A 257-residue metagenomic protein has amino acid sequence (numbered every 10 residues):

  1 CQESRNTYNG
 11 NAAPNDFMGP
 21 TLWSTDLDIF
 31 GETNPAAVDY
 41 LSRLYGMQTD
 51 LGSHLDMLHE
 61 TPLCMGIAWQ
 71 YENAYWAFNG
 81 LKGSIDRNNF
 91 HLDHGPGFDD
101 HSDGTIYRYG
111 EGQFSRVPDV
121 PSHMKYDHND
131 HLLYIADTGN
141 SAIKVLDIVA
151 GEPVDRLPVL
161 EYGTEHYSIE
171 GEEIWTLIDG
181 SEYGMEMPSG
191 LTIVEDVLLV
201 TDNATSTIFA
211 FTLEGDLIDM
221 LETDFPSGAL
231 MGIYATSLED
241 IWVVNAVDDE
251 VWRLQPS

Functional and structural regions predicted by a protein language model:
C1, A74-F78, L132-A136, K144 (+3 more regions): Conserved beta-propeller blade signature
C1-T21, I85-D93: Short, conserved, GDST-rich strand-edge loop motifs in beta-rich repeat architectures
Q2-N6, L27, E72, N79-K82 (+7 more regions): Short loop/turn segments immediately following the C-termini of beta-strands
D16-T21, K82-S84, P118, N140 (+2 more regions): A detector of repeated loop/turn-to-beta-strand junctions in beta-rich toroidal repeat architectures
W23, D86, K144, F209 (+1 more regions): WD40 beta-propeller blade core
W23-E60, L92-V117, G151-G184, E222-F225: Surface-exposed loop and turn segments in beta-propeller and other repeat-based domains that flank or scaffold
D50-A74, R108-H131, I169-D196, D224-D240 (+1 more regions): Beta-rich, blade/repeat-based domains predominating in secreted/periplasmic proteins but also intracellular
L92, S122-K125, N129-L133, D137-P153: Beta-propeller domains
